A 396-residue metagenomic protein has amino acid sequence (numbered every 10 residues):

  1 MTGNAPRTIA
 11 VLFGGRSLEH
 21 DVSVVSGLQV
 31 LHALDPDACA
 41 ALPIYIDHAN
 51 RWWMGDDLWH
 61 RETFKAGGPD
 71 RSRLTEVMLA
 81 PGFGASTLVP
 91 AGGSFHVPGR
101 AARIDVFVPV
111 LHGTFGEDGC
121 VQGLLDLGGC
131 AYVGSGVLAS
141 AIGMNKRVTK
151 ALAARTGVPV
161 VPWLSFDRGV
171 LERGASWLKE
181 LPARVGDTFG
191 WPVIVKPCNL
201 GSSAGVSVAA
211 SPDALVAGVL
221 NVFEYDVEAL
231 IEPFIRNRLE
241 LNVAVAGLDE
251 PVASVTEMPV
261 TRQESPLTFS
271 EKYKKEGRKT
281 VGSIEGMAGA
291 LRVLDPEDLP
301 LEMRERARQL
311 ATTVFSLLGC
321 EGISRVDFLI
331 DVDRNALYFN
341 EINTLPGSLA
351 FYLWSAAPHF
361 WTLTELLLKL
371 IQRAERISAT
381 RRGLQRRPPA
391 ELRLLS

Functional and structural regions predicted by a protein language model:
M1-L138, I142-V148, F166-E180, S378-R381 (+2 more regions): ATP-binding N-terminal substructure of ATP-dependent carboxylate-amine bond-forming enzymes
T2-L12, S17-L18, V24-V25, A41 (+4 more regions): Active-site nucleotide/adenylate-binding loops and adjacent lid/helix of ATP-dependent enzymes
T2-R7, F13-R16, P36, R292-V293 (+1 more regions): ATP-dependent carboxylate activation and anion-phosphoryl transfer catalytic cores that bind Mg-ATP to form
L42-I44, A229-P233, L241, G319-D333: A short glycine-rich, hydrophobically flanked beta-strand micro-motif that places a catalytic Asp/Glu for divalent metal
D47-N50, A91, G247-E250, D331-R334: Short acidic-glycine loop/turn motifs at beta-strand connectors
H112-G113, S203, T261-E264, N343-S355: Glycine-rich phosphate/pyrophosphate-binding beta-alpha loops
S207-M287, D298, E302-M303, A336-L337: Phosphate-binding site of ATP-dependent enzymes
